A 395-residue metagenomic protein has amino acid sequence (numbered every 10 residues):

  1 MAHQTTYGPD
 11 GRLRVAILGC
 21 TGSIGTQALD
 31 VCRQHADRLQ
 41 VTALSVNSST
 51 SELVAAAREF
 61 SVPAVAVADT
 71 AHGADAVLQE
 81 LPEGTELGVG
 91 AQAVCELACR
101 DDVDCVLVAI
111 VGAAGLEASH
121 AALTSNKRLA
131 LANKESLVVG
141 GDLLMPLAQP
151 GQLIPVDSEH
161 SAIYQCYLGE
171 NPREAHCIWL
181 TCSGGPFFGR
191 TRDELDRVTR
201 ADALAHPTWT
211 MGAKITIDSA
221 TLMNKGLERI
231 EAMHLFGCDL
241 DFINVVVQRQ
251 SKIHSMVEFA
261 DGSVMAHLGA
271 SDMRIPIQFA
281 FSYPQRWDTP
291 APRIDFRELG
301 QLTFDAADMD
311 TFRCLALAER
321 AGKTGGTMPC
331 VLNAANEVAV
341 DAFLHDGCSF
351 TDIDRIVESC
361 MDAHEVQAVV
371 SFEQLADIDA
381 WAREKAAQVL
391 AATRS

Functional and structural regions predicted by a protein language model:
M1-S395: Catalytic, metal-anchored helix/loop core of enzyme active sites in primary metabolism
